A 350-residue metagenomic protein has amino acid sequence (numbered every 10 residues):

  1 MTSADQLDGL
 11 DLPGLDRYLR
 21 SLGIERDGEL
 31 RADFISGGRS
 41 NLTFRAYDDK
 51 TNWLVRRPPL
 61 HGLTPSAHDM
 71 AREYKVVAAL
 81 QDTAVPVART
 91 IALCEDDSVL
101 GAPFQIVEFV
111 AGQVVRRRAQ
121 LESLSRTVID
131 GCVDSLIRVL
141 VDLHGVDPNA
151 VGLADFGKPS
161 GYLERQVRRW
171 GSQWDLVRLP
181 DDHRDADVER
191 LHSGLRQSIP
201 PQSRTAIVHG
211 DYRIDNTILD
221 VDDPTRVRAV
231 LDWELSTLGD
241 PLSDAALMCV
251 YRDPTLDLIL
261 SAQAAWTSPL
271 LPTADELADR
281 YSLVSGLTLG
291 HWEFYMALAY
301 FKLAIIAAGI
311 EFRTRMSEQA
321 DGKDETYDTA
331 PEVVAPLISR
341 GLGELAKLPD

Functional and structural regions predicted by a protein language model:
M1-R26: Juxta-kinase regulatory segment immediately upstream of eukaryotic protein kinase catalytic domains
S3-A4, L176, A262-P272, E276-L287 (+1 more regions): ATP/Mg2+ or Mg2+-diphosphate-binding catalytic cores that bind nucleotide phosphates or diphosphates via glycine-rich
R31-I207, D222-T225: ATP-binding pocket architecture of kinase catalytic cores
G157-K158, L287-A299: All-alpha amphipathic helical-bundle segments outside canonical DNA-binding/catalytic cores that form hydrophobic
I207-H209, I214: Catalytic-loop of the protein kinase fold
L231-S236: Activation of the activation-loop gatekeeper triad in protein kinase-fold domains
D244-T255, I259: C-lobe/activation-segment region of protein kinase-like
